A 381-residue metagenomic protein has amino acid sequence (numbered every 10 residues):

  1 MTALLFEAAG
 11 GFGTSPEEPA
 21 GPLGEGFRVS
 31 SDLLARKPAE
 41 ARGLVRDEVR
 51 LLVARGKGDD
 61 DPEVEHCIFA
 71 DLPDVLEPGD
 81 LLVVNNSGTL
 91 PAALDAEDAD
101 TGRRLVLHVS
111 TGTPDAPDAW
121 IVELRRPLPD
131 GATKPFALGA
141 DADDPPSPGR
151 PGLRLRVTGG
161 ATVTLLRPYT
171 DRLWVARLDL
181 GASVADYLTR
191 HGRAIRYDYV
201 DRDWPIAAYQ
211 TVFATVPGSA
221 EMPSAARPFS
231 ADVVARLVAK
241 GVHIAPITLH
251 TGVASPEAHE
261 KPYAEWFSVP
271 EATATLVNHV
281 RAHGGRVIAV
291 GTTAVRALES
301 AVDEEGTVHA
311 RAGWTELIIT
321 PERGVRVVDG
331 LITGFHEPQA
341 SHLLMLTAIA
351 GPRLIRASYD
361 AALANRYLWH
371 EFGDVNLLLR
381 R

Functional and structural regions predicted by a protein language model:
M1-R381: A cross-family signal for N-terminal binding/gating loops and helix N-caps that shape access to the active site
